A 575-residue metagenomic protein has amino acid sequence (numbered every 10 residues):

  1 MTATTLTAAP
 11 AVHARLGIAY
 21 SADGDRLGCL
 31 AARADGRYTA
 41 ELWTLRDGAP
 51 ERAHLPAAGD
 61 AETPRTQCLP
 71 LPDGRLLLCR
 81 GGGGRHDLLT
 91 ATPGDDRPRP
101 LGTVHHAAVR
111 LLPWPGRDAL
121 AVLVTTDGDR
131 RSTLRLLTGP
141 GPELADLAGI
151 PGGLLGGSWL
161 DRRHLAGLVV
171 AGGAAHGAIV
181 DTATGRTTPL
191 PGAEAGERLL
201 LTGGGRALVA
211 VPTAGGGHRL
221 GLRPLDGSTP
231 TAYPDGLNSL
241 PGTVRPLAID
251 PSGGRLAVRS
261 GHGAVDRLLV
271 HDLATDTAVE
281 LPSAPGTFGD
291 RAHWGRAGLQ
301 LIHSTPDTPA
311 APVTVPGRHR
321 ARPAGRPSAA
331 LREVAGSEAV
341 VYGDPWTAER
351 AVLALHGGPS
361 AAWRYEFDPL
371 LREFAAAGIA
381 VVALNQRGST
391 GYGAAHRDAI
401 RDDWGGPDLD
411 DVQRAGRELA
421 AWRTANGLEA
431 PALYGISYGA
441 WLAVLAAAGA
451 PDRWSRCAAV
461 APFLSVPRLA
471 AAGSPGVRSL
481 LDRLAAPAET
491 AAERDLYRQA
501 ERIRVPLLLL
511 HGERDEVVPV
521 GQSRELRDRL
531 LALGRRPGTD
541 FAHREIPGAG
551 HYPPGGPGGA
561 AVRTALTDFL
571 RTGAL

Functional and structural regions predicted by a protein language model:
H13-Y20, A58-P72, T103-P115, P151-W159 (+3 more regions): Repeated scaffold domains used in trafficking and secretory/extracellular systems, primarily beta-propellers
G28-D35, L77-G83, P113-P115, A121-D129 (+5 more regions): Beta-strand C-termini and the immediately following turn/loop, strongest in propeller blades
V265-R350, A361-R372, A376-A377: Non-catalytic accessory segments flanking enzyme active sites
S328-R423, L428-E429, I436-S437, A470-A471: Cap/lid segment of the alpha/beta-hydrolase catalytic domain
A415-W422, G427-A471, E516: Primarily recognizes the serine-hydrolase "nucleophile elbow" in alpha/beta-hydrolase and SGNH/GDSL folds
P462-A500, V505: Mobile cap/lid helix-loop segments that gate and shape the active-site cleft of serine hydrolases
I503, L509-H511, D515: Short beta-strand/loop motif that positions the catalytic acidic residue of the alpha/beta-hydrolase fold
R524, G534-L575: C-terminal catalytic histidine-bearing segment of alpha/beta-hydrolase fold enzymes
